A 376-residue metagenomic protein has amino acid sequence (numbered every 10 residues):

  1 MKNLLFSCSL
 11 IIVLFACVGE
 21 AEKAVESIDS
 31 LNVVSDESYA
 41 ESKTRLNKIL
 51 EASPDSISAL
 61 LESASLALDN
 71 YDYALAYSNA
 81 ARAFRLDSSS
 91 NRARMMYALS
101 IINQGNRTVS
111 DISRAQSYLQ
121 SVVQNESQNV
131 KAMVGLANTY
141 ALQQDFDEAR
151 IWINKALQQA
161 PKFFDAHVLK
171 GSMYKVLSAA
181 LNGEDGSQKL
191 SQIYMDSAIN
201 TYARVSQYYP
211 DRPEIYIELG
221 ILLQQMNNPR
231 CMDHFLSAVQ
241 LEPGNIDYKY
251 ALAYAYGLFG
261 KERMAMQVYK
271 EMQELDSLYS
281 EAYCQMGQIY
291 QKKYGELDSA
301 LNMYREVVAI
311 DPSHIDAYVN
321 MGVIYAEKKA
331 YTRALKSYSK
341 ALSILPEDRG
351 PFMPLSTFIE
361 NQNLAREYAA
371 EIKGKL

Functional and structural regions predicted by a protein language model:
C17-A81, R85-D87, N91-M96, N106 (+2 more regions): N-terminal leader/linker segments that initiate helical-solenoid repeat arrays
D36-T44, Y71-R82, G105-Q120, Q143-K155 (+5 more regions): Structural signature of tandem alpha-helical TPR/SEL1-like repeats, specifically the intra-repeat loop/turn
E62, M96, K131, G135 (+7 more regions): Canonical tetratricopeptide repeat
S65, L99, N138, S172 (+5 more regions): Residue-level recognition of tetratricopeptide repeat
E327, L335-L376: Terminal, low-structured helical/coil segments at or just beyond the last alpha-helical repeat
